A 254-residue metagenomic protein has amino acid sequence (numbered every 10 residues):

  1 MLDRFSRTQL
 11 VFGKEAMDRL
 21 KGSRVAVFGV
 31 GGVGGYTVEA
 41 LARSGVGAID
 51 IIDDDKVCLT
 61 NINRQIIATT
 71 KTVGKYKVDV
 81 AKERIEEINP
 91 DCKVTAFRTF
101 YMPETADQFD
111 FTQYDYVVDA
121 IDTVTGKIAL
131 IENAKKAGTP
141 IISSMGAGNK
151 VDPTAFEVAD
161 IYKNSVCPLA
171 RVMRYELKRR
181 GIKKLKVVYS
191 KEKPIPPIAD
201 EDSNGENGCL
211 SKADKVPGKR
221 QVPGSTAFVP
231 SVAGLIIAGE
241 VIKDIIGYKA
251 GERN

Functional and structural regions predicted by a protein language model:
M1-A26: N-terminal charged helix/coil linker that caps or initiates catalytic domains
L2, F109-Q113, I121, G126 (+5 more regions): Glycine-rich phosphate/adenylate-binding loop
V27-G29, I52: Conserved N-terminal Rossmann-fold NAD(P)-binding element of oxidoreductases
V33-G34: Hydrophobic/small residue at the entry helix of a nucleotide-binding pocket
V46, I51-N89: Glycine-rich phosphate-binding loop and adjoining beta1-alpha1-beta2 segment of Rossmann-like nucleotide-binding folds
R98-A106: Conserved SAM/SAH-binding loop
